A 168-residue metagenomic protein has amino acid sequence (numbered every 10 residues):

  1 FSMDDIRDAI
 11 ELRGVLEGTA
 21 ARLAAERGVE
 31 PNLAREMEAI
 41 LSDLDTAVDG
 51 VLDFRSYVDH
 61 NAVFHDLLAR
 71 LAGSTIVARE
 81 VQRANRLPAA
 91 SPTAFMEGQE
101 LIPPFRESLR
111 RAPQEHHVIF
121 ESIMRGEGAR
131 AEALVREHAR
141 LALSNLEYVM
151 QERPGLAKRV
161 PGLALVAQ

Functional and structural regions predicted by a protein language model:
F1-E26, I76, Q151-Q168: Short linear motifs at protein or domain termini
S2-R7, A24-V29, V48-L52, Q99-S108: A ubiquitous short alpha-helical element
R7, V58, R110-P113: Non-membrane alpha-helical structural segments and their capping/turn regions in soluble enzymes
R13, T19, P31-G98, E115-E121 (+1 more regions): Conserved amphipathic alpha-helical segments that form helical-bundle/coiled-coil interaction surfaces
A25, G73, M124-R125: Residues at helix-coil transition
T93-Q168: C-terminal all-alpha effector/ligand-binding and dimerization domain of prokaryotic HTH-type transcriptional repressors
